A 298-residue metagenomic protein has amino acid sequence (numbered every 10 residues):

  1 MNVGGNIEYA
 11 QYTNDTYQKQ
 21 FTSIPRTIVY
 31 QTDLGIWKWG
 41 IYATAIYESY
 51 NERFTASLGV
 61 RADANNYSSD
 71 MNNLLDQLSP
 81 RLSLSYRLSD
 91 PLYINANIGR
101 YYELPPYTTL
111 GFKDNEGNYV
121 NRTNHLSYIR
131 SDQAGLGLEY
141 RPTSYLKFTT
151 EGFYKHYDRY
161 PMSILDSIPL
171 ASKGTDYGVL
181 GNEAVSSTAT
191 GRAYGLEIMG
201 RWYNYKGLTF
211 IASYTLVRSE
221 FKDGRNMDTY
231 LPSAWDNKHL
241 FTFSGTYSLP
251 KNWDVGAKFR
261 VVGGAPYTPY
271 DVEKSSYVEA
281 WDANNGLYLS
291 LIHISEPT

Functional and structural regions predicted by a protein language model:
M1, I7, I41-Y47, L82-Y86 (+6 more regions): Residues on the lipid-exposed face of transmembrane beta-strands in outer-membrane beta-barrel proteins
M1, Y47-R53, L78, Y86-D90 (+6 more regions): Outer-membrane beta-barrel strand-turn architecture
M1-M71, R87, L146-T149, F153 (+1 more regions): Face-selective signature of the C-terminal outer-membrane beta-barrel domain
N6-A10, E48, G59-N65, G99-Y101 (+6 more regions): Outer-membrane beta-barrel pore domains and translocons
Q11-Q20, Y86, D90-A134, Y154-E183 (+1 more regions): Surface-exposed extracellular loop regions of Gram-negative outer-membrane beta-barrel proteins, predominantly
I24-T32, A64-M71, Y119-N124, G181-S186 (+3 more regions): Extracellular loop and loop/strand-boundary signature of outer-membrane beta-barrel proteins
Y50-F54, Y154-H156, T175-P269: Gram-negative outer-membrane beta-barrel transporters
S290-T298: Residue-level detector of conserved catalytic or cofactor/ligand-binding positions in enzyme active sites
